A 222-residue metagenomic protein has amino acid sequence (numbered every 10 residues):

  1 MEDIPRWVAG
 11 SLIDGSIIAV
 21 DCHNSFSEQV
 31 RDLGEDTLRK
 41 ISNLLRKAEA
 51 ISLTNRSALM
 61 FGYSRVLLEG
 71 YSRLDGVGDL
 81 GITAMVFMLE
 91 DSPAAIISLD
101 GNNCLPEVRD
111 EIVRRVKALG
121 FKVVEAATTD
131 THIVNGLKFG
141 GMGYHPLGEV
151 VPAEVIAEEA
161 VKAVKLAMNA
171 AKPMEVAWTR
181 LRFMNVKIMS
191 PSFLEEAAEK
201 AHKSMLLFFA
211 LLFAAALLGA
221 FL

Functional and structural regions predicted by a protein language model:
M1-L222: Terminal domain-initiation and capping elements
